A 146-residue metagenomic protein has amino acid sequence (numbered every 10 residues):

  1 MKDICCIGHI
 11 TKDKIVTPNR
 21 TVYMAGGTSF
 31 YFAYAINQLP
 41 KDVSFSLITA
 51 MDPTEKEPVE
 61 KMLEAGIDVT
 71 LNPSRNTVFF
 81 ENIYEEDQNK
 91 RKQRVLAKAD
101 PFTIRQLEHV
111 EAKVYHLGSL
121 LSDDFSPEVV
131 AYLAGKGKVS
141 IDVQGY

Functional and structural regions predicted by a protein language model:
M1-C5: Extreme N-terminal starter segment of soluble prokaryotic enzymes
C6, M24-A25: Short glycine/serine/threonine-biased micro-segments
I7-G8, A33: Short, flexible segments with low predicted structural confidence
I10, L121, V143-G145: Short, flexible active-site-adjacent loop segments at beta-strand->alpha-helix junctions, enriched in small/polar
K12-Y23, Q38-D124, E128-K138: Conserved N-terminal subdomain of the carbohydrate kinase-like
G27-L39: Histidine-anchored nucleotide/phosphate-binding helix
K136-Y146: Hydrophobic, aromatic-enriched interface-forming segments
